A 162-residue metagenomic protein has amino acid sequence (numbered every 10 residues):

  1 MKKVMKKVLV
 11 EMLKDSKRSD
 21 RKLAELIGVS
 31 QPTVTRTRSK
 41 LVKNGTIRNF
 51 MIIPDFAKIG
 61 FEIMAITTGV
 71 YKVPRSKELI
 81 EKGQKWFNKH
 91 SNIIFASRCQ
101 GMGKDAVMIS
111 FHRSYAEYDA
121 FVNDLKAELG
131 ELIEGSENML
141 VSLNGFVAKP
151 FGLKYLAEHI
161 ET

Functional and structural regions predicted by a protein language model:
M1-T162: A compositional/biophysical signature of low hydrophobicity enriched in polar/charged and small residues
